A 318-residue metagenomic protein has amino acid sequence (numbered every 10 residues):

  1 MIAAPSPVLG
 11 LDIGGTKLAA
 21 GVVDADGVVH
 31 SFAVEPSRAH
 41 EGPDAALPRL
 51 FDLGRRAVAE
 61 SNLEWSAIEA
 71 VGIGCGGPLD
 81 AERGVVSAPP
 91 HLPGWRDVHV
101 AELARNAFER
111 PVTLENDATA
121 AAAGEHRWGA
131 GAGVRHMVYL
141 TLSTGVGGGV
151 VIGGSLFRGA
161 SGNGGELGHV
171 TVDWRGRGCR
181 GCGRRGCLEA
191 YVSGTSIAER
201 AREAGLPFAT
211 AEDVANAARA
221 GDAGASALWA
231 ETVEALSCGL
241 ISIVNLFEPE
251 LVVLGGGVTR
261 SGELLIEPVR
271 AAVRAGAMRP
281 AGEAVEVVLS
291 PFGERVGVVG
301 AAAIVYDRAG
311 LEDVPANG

Functional and structural regions predicted by a protein language model:
M1-A70, D80-V85, E102-V112, G124-H136 (+2 more regions): ATP-binding/phosphotransfer module of carbohydrate and carboxylate kinases, centering on a glycine-rich
D12, G72-G76, Y139-G145, G149-V151: Short beta-strand segments
A33-E35, P90, A160: Short hydrophobic alpha-helix segments
A46, W95-D97: Glycine-rich S-adenosyl-L-methionine
V85-W95: A charged helix-plus-loop insertion that forms the helical arch/lid used to bind and gate nucleic-acid substrates
L114-N116: Short loop/edge segments at beta-strand edges and connector loops that shape dinucleotide/nucleotide cofactor-binding
A118-A122: Active-site-adjacent loop/helix segments that line or gate small-molecule/cofactor pockets in enzymes
N163-G168: Structural signature of FAD isoalloxazine-binding scaffolds in flavoprotein oxidoreductases
